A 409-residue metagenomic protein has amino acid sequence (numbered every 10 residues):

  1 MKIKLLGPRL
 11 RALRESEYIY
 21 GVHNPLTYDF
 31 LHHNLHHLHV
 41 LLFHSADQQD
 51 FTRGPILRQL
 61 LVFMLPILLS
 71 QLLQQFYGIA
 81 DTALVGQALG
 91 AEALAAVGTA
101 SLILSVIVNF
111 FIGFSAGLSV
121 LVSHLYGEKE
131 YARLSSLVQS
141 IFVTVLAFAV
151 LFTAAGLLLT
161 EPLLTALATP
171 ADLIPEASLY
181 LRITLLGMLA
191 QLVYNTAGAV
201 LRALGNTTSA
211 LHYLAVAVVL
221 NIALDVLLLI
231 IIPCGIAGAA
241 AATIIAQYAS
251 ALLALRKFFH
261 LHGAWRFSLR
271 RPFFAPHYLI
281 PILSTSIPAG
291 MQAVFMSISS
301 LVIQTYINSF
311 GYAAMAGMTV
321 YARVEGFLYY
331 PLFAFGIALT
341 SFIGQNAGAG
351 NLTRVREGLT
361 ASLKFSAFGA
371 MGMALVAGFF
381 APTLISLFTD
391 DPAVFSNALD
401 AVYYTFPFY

Functional and structural regions predicted by a protein language model:
H36, L41-V62, T243, L252-M296: Interhelical loop/hinge segments that connect adjacent transmembrane helices in multipass membrane
R58-S119, S123, I287-I307: Signature of the first transmembrane helix
F63, I67-L68, S105, V145 (+8 more regions): Residue-level signature of transmembrane alpha-helical cores of multipass secondary-active transporters and flippases
F76-A95, L164-A171, L227-C234, V294-F327 (+2 more regions): Helix-terminus/linker motif at the lipid-water interface of multi-pass membrane proteins
I79, A83, F110, T153-E161 (+6 more regions): Membrane-embedded alpha-helical segments of multi-pass transporters/permeases
L94-A154, Q191-A210, G317-A381: Small-residue-rich hydrophobic transmembrane alpha-helices
A171-Y194, L332, P392-Y409: Alpha-helical transmembrane segments of multi-pass membrane proteins
T208, V218-L252, A381-T383, S396: Membrane-interface helix-loop junctions in multi-pass transport and translocation proteins
